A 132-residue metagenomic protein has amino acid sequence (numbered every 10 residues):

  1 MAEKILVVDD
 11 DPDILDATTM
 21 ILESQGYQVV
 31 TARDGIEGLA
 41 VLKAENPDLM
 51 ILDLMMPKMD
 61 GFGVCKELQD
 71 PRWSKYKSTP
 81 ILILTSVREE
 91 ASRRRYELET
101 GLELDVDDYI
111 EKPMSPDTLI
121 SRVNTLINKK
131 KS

Functional and structural regions predicted by a protein language model:
D9, D53, T85: Active-site residues of response regulator receiver
D16-S24: Charged docking surfaces used in two-component/phosphorelay signaling
G26-R33, V41, I110: Short hydrophobic/Thr-rich beta-strand motif most characteristic of the beta2 strand and flanking loop of CheY-like
D34-E37, D60-L68: Acidic catalytic/metal-coordinating carboxylates
E45-I51: Active-site beta3 strand of CheY-like receiver
M56: Receiver (REC) domain active-site loop signature in two-component systems and cognate sites in sensor histidine kinases
G63, K77, R88-D108, D117 (+1 more regions): Alpha4 helix (beta4-alpha4-beta5 surface) of REC/receiver domains from two-component response regulators
S121-S132: The C-terminal output helix
